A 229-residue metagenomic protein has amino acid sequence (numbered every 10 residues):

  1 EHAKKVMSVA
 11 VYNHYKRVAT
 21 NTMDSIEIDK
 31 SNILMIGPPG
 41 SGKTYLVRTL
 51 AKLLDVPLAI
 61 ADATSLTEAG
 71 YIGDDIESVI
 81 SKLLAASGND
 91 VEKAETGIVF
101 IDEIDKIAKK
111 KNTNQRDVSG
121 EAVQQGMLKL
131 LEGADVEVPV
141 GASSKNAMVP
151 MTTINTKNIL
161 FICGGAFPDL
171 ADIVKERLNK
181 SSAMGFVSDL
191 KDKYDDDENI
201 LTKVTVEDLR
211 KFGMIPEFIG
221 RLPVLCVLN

Functional and structural regions predicted by a protein language model:
E1-A59, A63-I72, I76-A85, N89-N229: AAA+ P-loop NTPase nucleotide-binding core of proteostasis motors
